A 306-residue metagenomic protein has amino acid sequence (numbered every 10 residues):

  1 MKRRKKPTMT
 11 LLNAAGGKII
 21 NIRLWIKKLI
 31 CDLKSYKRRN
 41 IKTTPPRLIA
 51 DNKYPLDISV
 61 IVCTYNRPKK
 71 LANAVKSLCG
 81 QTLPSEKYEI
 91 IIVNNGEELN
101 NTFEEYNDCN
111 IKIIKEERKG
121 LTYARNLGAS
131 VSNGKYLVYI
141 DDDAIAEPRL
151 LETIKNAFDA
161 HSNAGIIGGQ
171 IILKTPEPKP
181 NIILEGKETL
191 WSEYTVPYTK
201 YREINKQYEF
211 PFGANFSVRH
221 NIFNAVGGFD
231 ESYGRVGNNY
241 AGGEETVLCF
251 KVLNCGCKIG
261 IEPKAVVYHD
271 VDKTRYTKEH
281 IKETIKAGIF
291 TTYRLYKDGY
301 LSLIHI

Functional and structural regions predicted by a protein language model:
K2-C79: N-proximal low-complexity "stem/linker" segments adjacent to membrane-targeting elements
V75-K115: Acidic donor-binding segment of Leloir-type glycosyltransferases
E116-S132: Glycine-rich, basic loop-to-helix element that forms the pyrophosphate-binding segment of sugar-nucleotide handling
L137: Short aromatic/hydrophobic "clamp" motif used to bind/position activated sugar donors
R149-I183: Conserved donor NDP-sugar-binding/catalytic core segment of glycosyltransferases
G186-Y208: Short, flexible, basic/aromatic active-site loop/helix in glycosyltransferases
N254-K258, K264-V267, T277-S302: Catalytic core of nucleotide-sugar-dependent glycosyltransferases
I304-I306: Conserved small/polar residues in nucleotide/adenosyl-binding loops
